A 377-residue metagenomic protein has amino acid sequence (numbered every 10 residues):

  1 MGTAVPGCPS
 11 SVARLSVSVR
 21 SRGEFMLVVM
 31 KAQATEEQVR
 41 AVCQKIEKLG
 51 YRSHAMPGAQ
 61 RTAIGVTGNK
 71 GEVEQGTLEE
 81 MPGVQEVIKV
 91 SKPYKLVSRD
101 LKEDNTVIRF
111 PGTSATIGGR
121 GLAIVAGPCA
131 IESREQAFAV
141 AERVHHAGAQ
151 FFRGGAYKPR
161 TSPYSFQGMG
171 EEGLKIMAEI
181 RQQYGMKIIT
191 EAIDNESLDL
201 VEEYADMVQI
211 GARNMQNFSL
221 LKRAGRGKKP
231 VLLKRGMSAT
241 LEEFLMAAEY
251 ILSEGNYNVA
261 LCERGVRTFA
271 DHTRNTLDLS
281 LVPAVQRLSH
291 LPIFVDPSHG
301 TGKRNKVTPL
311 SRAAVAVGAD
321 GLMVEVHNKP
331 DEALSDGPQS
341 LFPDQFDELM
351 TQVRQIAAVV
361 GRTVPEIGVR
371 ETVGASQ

Functional and structural regions predicted by a protein language model:
G2-A4, P9, R14-L15: Intrinsic, low-complexity polybasic segments
V17-I124, I367, T372-S376: Non-catalytic terminal accessory/regulatory regions of metabolic enzymes
K31, M169, M186-E196, D206-F218 (+3 more regions): Catalytic beta/alpha-barrel core
L101-D104, S162-K175, E196-S197, A212-K228 (+3 more regions): Active-site-adjacent beta->alpha loops and helix N-cap segments on the catalytic face of soluble alpha/beta enzymes
L122-A139, S162-Q167, K187-E191, A212 (+2 more regions): Active-site mouth loops of central-metabolism enzymes
R153-E171, N328-S340: Glycine-rich, proline-tolerant flexible connector loops at the mouths of alpha/beta enzymes
Q167-I189, A224-P230, L279-I293, Q339-G361: Alpha-helix-loop-beta-strand connector modules within alpha/beta enzyme cores
G227-V326: Catalytic alpha/beta core domains of metabolic enzymes, predominantly
